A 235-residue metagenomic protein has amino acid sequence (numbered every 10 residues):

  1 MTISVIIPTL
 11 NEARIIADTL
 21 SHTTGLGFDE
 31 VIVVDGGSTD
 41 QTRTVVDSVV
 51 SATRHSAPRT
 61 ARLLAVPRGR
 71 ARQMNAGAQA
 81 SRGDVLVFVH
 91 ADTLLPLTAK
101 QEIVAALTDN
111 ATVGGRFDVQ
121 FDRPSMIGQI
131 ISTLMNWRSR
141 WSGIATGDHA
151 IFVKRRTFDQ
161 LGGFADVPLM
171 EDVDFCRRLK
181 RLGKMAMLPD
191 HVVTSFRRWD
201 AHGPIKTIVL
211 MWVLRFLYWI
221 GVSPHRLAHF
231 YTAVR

Functional and structural regions predicted by a protein language model:
T2-S4, E30, D174: Cell-envelope/extracellular polymer assembly enzymes that use nucleotide-activated donors
N11-G25: Short, well-formed alpha-helical segments that are part of the catalytic scaffolds of diverse glycosyltransferases
R14-D18, D40-V49: Acidic helix N-cap motif at the loop->helix transition within catalytic regions of sugar-transfer enzymes
I32, R43-A80: Conserved donor nucleotide-binding strand/loop of the catalytic core
D35-T44, T93: A conserved acidic beta->alpha catalytic loop
L86: Short aromatic/hydrophobic "clamp" motif used to bind/position activated sugar donors
L97-I127: Conserved donor NDP-sugar-binding/catalytic core segment of glycosyltransferases
R177-R235: Hydrophobic helical membrane-anchoring modules
